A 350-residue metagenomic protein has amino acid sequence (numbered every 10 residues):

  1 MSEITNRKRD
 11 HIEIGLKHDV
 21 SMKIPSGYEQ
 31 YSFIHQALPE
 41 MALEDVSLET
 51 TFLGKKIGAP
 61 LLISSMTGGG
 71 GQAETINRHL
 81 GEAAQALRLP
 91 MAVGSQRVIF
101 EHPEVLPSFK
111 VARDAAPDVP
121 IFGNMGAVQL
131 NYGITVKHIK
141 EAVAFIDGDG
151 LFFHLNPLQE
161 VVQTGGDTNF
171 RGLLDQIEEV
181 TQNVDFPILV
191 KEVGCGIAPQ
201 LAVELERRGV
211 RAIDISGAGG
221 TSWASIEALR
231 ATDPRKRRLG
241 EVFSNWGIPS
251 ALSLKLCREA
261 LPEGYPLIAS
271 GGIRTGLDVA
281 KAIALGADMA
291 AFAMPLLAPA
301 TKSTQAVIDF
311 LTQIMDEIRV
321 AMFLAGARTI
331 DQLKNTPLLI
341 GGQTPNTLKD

Functional and structural regions predicted by a protein language model:
M1-I57, G342-D350: An N-cap/entry alpha-helix motif that binds or orients negatively charged groups
S2-K17, L296-D350: C-terminal extensions of enzymes
L38-E40, S47, G58-L62, R88-P90 (+1 more regions): A common structural microfeature
D45-L53, N77-E82, V105-R113, H138-A142: Short, charged beta->alpha transition segments
F52-H102: Active-site cofactor/substrate anionic-group-binding motifs, chiefly glycine- and Lys/Arg-rich phosphate-binding loops
G81-E82, A115-I121, A127-S270, G276-A298: Alpha/beta enzyme core
A84, R88, A116, V143-I146 (+5 more regions): Structural signal for hydrophobic packing residues in well-ordered secondary-structure cores of soluble enzyme domains
A86-A127: A gly/proline- and charged-residue-enriched helix-loop-helix capping module
